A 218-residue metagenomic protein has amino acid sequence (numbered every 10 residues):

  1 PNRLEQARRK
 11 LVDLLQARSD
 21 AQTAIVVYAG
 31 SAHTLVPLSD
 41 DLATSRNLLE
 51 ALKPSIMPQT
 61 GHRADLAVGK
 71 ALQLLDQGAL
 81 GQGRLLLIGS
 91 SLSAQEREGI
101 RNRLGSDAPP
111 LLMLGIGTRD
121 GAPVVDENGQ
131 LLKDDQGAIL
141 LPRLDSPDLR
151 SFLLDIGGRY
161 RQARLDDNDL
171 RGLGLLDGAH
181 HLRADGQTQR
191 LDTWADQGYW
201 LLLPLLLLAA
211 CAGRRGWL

Functional and structural regions predicted by a protein language model:
P1-G83, Q95-G99: Membrane-embedded segments
A21-Q22, G81-G83, D107-L112, R159: Loop/turn elements at helix/coil->beta-strand transitions in domains of secreted/extracellular proteins
I25-V27, L85-L87, M113-G115: Structural beta-sheet core signal
D41-T44, G129-L131, G178-H181: Short, hinge-like loop/turn segments at secondary-structure boundaries
Q59-H62, S91-D155: VWA/integrin I-like adhesion module and closely mimicked acidic/polar interface patches used
I139-L149, L170, G186-Q197: Non-cytosolic (extracellular/periplasmic/ER-lumenal) segments of integral membrane proteins
P147-A179: Extended, hydrophilic extramembrane loops/domains of integral membrane proteins
L182-L218: C-terminal signal-anchor/stop-transfer transmembrane helix together with its immediate cytosolic, Lys/Arg-enriched
